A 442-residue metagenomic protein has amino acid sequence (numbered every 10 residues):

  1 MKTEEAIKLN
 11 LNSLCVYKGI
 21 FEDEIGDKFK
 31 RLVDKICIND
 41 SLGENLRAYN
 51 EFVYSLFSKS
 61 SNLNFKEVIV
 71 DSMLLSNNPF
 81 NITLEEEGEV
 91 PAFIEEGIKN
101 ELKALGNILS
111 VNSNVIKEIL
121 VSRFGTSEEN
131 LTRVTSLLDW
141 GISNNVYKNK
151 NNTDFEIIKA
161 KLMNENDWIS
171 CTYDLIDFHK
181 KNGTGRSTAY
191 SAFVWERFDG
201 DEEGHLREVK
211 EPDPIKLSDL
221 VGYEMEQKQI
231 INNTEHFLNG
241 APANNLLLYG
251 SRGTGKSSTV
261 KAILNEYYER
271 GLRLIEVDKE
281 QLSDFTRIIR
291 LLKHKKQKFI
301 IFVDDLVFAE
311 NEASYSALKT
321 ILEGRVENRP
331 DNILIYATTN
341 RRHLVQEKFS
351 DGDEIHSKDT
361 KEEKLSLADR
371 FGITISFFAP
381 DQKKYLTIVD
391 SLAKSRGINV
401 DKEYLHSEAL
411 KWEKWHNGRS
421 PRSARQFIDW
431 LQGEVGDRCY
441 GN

Functional and structural regions predicted by a protein language model:
M1-L162: Intrinsically disordered, low-complexity N-terminal extensions of AAA+/P-loop NTPases that precede the structured
W140-L206: Interdomain "pre-motor" coupling segment immediately N-terminal to P-loop NTPase/helicase cores
K159-L162, H205-K228: Dynamic helix-loop-helix/coil hinge segments at AAA+ ATPase domain boundaries and subdomain interfaces
G240-V260: Walker A/P-loop nucleotide-binding motif
E266-F299, V307-N311: AAA+/P-loop NTPase substrate/partner-engagement loops
K293-H294, A309-D353, D359: Conserved catalytic/switch belt of AAA+ P-loop NTPases
T339, I355-L365, G372-L386: Conserved AAA+ ATPase "SRH/arginine-finger" region at the nucleotide-binding site
F378-N442: C-terminal alpha-helical "lid" subdomain
